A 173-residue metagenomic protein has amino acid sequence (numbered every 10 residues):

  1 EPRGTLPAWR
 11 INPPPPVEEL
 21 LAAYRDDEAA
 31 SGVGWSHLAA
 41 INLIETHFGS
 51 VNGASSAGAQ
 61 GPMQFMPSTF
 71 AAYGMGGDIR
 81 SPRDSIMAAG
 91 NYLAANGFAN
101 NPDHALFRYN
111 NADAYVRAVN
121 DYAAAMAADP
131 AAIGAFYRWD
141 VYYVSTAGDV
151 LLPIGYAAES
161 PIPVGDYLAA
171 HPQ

Functional and structural regions predicted by a protein language model:
E1-V150: Catalytic glycan-binding domains that act on GlcNAc-containing polysaccharides
T146-P163: Extended ligand-binding clefts on enzyme/binding-domain cores
